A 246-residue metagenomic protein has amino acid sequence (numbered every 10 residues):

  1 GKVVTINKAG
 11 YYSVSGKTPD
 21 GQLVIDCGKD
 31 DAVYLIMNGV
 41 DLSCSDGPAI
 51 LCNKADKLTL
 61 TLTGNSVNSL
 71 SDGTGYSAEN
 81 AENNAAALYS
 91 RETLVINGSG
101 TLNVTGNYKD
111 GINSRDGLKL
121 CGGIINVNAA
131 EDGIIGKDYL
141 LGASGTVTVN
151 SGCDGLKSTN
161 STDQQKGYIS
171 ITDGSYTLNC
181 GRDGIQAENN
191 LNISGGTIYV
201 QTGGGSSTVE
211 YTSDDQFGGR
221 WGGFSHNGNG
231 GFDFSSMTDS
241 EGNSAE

Functional and structural regions predicted by a protein language model:
G1-E246: A composition-driven surface/loop motif
